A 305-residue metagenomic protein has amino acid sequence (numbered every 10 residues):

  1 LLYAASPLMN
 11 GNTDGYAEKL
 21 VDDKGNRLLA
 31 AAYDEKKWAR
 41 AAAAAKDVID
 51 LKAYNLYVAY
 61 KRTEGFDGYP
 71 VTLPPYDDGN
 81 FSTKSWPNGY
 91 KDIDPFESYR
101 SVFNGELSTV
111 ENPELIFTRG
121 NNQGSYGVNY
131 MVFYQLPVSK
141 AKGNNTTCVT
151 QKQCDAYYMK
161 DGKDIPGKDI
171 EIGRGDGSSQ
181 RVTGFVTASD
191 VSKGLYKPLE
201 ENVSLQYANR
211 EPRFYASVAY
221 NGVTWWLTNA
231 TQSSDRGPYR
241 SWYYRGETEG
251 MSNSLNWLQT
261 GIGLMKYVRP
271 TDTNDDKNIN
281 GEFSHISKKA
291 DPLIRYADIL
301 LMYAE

Functional and structural regions predicted by a protein language model:
Y3-S6, Y296, L301-E305: Structural register within alpha-helical repeat arrays
A4-E249: An aromatic- and glycine-enriched ligand-binding surface/loop that stacks and positions planar moieties
E35-A42, A208, I286-L300: Conserved structured core elements
E247-R295: Active-site beta-strand/loop architecture of penicillin-binding DD-peptidases
